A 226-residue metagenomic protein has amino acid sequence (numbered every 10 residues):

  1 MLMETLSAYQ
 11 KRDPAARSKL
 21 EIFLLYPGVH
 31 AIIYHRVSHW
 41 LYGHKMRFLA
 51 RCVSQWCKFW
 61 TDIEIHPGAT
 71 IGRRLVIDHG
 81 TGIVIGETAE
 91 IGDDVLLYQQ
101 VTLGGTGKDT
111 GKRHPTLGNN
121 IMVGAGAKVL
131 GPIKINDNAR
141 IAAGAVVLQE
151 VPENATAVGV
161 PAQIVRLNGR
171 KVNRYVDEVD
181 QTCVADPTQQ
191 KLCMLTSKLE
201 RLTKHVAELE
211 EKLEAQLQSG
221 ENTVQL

Functional and structural regions predicted by a protein language model:
M1-K58, V172-L226: Terminal amphipathic alpha-helical/low-complexity segments used for targeting or macromolecular assembly
K58-V165: Structural signal for interior beta-strand "rungs" in well-ordered beta-sheet cores of soluble enzyme domains
G169: P-loop NTPase switch/communication element
